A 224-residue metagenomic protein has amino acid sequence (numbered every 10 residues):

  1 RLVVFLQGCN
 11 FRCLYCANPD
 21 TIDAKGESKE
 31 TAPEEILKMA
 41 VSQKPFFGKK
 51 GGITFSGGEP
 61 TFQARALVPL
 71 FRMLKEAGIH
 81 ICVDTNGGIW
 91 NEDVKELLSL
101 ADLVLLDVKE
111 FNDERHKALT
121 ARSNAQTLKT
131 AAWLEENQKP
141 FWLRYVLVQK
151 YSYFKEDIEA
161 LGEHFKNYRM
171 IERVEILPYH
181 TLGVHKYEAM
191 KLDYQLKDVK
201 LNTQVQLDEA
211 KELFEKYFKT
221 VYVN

Functional and structural regions predicted by a protein language model:
R1-T31: Canonical Radical SAM [4Fe-4S] cluster-binding loop centered on the CxxxCxxC motif and its immediate flanking residues
P19-I53: Conserved alpha-helical substructure of the radical SAM core
D20-G26, K117-S123, K191-V199: Short glycine-enriched, charge-decorated loop/helix-capping segments at active-site entrances that position
V41-P45, K49-G52, G57, T61-L182 (+1 more regions): Conserved AdoMet/S-adenosylmethionine-binding subsite of the radical SAM
P140, V205-N224: C-terminal accessory region of radical SAM enzymes
E163-K166, E172, E188-L213: A structural motif corresponding to the C-terminal lobe/cap of the Radical SAM core domain
